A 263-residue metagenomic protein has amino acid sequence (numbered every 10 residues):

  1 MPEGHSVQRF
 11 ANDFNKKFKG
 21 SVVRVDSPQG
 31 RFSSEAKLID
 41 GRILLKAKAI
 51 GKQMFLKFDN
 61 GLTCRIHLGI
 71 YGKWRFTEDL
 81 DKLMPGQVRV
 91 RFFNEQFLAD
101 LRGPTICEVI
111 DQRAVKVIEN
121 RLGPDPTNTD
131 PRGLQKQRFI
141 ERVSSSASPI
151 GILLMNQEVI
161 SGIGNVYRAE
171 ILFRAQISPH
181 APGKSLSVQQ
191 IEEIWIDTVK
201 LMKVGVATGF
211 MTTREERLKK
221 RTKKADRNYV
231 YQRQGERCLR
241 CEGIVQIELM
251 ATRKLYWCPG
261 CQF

Functional and structural regions predicted by a protein language model:
M1-I110: Gly/Gly-Pro- and Ser/Thr-rich, intrinsically disordered tail segments characteristic of DNA damage-repair and tolerance
P2, I39-R42, T129-L134, S145 (+1 more regions): Short coil/turn linker and secondary-structure boundary residues
E3-S6, F10, I118, Q135 (+3 more regions): Alpha-helical structural motif
G4, G30, G41, G51 (+7 more regions): Glycine-centered flexibility motif
V22-A36, Q53, R142-F263: Basic, nucleic-acid-binding surfaces and adjacent catalytic neighborhoods in DNA/RNA-processing proteins
C64-G162, Y167-R174: Phosphate/anion-contacting hairpin/loop surfaces
